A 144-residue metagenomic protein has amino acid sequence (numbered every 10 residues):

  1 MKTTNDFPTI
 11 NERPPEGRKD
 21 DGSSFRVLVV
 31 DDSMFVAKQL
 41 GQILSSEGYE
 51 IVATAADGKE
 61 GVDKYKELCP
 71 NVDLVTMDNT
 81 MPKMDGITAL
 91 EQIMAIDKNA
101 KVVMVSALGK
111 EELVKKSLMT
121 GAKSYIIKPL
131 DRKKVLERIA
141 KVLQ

Functional and structural regions predicted by a protein language model:
M1-R26, K133-Q144: Non-catalytic signal-transmission and effector/linker regions of two-component phosphorelay proteins
M34-A53: Two-component/phosphorelay signaling modules centered on CheY-like receiver
D57-E60, D85-T88: Acidic catalytic/metal-coordinating carboxylates
C69-T76: Active-site beta3 strand of CheY-like receiver
M81: Receiver (REC) domain active-site loop signature in two-component systems and cognate sites in sensor histidine kinases
T88, G109-S124: Alpha4 helix (beta4-alpha4-beta5 surface) of REC/receiver domains from two-component response regulators
K128: A Lys-centered signature of the CheY-like receiver
